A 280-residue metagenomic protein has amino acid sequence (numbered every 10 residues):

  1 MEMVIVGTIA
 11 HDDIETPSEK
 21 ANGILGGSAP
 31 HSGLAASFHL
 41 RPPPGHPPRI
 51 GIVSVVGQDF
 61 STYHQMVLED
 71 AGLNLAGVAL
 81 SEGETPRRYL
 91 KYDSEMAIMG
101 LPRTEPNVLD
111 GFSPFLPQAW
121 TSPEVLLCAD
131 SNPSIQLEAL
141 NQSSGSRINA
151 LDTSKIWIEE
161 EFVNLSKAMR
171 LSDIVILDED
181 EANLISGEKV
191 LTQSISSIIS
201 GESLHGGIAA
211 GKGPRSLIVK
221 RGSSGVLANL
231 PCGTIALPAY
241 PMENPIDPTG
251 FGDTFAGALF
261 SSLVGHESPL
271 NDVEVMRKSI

Functional and structural regions predicted by a protein language model:
M1, T192-I280: Conserved phosphate-binding/catalytic region of the ribokinase-like
M1-A10, A150: Short, hydrophobic/glycine-enriched beta-strand segments
H11-G23, L40-L127, N141-G145: Conserved N-terminal subdomain of the carbohydrate kinase-like
S28-P42, L140: Histidine-anchored nucleotide/phosphate-binding helix
L34, R88-K91, G225-N229: Short beta-strand scaffold segments in enzyme catalytic cores
A36, D178, G252: Short, conserved phosphate/pyrophosphate- and ester-handling motifs at nucleotide-, phospho-/glycolipid
W120, M169-R170, G211: A short, aliphatic-rich alpha-helical micro-motif
V125-G207, S224-G225: Conserved beta-alpha-beta core of the PfkB/ribokinase-like small-molecule kinase fold
